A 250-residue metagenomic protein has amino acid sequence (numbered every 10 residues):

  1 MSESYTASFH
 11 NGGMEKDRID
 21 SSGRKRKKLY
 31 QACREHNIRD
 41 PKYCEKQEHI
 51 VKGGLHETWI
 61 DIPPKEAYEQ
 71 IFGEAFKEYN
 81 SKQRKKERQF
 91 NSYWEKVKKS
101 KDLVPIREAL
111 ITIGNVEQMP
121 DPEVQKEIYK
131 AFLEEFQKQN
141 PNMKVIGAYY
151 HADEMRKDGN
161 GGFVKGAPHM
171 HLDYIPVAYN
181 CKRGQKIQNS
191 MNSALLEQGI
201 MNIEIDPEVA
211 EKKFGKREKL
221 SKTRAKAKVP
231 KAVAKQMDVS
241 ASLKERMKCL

Functional and structural regions predicted by a protein language model:
M1-L250: N-terminal nicking endonuclease/strand-transfer module with a His-rich metal-binding environment and a catalytic Tyr
